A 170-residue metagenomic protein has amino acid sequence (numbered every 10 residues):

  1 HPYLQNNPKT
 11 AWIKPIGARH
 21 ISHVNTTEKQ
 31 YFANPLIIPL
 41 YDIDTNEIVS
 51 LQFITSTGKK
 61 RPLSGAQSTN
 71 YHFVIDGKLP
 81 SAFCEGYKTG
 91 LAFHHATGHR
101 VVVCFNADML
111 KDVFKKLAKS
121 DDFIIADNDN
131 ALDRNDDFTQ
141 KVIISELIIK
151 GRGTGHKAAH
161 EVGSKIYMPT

Functional and structural regions predicted by a protein language model:
H1-P35: TOPRIM metal-binding catalytic domain and adjacent DNA-binding surface shared by DnaG-type primases
P15, S50-I54, M168-T170: Short amphipathic beta-strand/extended segments with alternating polar/hydrophobic composition
P15, S56, L63, I75 (+2 more regions): Intrinsically disordered, low-complexity segments enriched in small/polar residues
S22-D121: Phosphate-handling DNA/RNA-contact segment within nucleic-acid enzymes
K78-L79, L91-T170: TOPRIM fold recognition
